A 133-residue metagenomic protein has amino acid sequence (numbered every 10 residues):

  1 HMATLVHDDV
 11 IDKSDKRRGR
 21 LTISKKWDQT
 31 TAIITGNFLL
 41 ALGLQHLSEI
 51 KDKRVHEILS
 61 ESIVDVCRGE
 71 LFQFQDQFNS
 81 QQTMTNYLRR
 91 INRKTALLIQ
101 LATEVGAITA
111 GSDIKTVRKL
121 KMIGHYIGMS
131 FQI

Functional and structural regions predicted by a protein language model:
H1-I133: Mg2+-dependent prenyl diphosphate-binding active-site environment of isoprenoid biosynthetic enzymes
